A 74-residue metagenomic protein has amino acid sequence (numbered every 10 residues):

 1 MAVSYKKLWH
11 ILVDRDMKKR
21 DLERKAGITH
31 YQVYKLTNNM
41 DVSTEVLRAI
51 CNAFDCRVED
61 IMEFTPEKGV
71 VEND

Functional and structural regions predicted by a protein language model:
M1-D21: A short, Lys/Arg-rich alpha-helix, primarily the initiator
A2, H10, K35, N52 (+1 more regions): Short, charged recognition helix plus adjacent turn of helix-turn-helix-like nucleic-acid-binding domains
V13, G27, N38, P66: Residue-level detection of the helix-turn-helix DNA-binding "recognition helix"
V13, R24, N52: Alpha-helical residues within the helix-turn-helix
R20, Y31, E59: Key DNA-contact positions within bacterial/archaeal DNA-binding proteins
I28-V42: Recognition helix of helix-turn-helix/homeodomain-like DNA-binding domains that insert into the DNA major groove
N39-N52: Short, basic-rich loop-to-helix N-cap that marks the start of a DNA-contacting helix
